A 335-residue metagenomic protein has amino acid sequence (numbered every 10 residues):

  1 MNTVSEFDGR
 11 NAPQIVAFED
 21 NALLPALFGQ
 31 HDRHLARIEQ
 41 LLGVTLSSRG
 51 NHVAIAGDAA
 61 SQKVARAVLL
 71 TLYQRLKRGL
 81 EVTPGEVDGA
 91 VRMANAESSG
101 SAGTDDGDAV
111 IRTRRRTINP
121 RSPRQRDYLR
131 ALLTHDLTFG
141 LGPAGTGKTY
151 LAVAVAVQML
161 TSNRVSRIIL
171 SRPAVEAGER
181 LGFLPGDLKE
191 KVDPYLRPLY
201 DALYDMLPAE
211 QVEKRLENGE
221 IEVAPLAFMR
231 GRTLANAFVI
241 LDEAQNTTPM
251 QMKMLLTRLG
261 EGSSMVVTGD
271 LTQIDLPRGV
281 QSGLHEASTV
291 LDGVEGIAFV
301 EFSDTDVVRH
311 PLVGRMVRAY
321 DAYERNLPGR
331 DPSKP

Functional and structural regions predicted by a protein language model:
M1-R10, L327-P335: Acidic, low-complexity intrinsically disordered tails
E6-A26: Short glycine-/aliphatic-rich beta-strand segments at the starts of folded cytosolic domains
L23-Q40: Short amphipathic alpha-helix segments
L27, A65-V68, M252: Hydrophobic side chains in well-ordered alpha-helices
Q40-S47: A short, structured beta-strand/loop element
S47-D105: Interdomain "pre-motor" coupling segment immediately N-terminal to P-loop NTPase/helicase cores
H52, R115-P123, D127-L241, Q245-P335: Conserved helicase motor core of SF1/SF2 NTP-dependent helicases
D105-T117: Conserved adenine-nucleotide phosphate-binding loops and their immediately adjacent elements
